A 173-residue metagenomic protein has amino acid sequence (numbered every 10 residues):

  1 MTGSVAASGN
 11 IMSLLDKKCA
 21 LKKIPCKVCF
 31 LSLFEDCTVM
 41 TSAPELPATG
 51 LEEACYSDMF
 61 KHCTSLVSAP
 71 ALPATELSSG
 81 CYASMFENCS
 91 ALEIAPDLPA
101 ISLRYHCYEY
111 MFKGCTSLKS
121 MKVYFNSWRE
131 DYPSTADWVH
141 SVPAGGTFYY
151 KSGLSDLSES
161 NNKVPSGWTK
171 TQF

Functional and structural regions predicted by a protein language model:
M1-F173: Solvent-exposed loop and capping/linker segments of extracellular ligand-binding repeat ectodomains
